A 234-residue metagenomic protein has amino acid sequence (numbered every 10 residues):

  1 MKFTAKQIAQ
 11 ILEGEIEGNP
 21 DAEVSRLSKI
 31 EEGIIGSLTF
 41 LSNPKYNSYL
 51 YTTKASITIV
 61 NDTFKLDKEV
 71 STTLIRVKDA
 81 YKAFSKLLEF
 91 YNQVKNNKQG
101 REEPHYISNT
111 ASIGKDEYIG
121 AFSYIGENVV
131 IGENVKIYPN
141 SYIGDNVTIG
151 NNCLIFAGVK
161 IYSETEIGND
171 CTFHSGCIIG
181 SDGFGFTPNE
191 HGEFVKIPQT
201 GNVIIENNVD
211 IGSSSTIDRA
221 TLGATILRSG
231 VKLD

Functional and structural regions predicted by a protein language model:
M1-P104, D116, T165, D170 (+3 more regions): Terminal amphipathic alpha-helical/low-complexity segments used for targeting or macromolecular assembly
F40, G100-D234: Structural signal for interior beta-strand "rungs" in well-ordered beta-sheet cores of soluble enzyme domains
